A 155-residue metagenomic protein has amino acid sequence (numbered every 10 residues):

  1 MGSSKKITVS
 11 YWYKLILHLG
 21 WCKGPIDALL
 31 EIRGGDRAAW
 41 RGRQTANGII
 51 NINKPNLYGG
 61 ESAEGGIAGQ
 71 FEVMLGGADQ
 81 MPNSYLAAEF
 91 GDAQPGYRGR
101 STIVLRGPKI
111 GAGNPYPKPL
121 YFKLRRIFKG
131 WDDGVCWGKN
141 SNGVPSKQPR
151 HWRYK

Functional and structural regions predicted by a protein language model:
M1-K155: Polar, S/T/G-rich
